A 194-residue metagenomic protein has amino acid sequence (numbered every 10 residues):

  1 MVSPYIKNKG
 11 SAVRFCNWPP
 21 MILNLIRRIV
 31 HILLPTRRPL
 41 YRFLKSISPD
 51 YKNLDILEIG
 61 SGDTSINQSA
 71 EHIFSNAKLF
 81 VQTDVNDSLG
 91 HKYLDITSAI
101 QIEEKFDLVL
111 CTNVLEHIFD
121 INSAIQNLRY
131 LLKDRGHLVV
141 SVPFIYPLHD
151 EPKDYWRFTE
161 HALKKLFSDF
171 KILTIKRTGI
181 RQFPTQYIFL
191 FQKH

Functional and structural regions predicted by a protein language model:
W18-D50: Class I SAM-dependent methyltransferase Rossmann-like catalytic core, especially the SAM/SAH-binding loop
L54-H149, E160-H161: Conserved SAM-binding loop
D154-F170: Short alpha-helix
K171-R181: Conserved S-adenosyl-L-methionine
R181-H194: Core SAM-dependent methyltransferase catalytic element
